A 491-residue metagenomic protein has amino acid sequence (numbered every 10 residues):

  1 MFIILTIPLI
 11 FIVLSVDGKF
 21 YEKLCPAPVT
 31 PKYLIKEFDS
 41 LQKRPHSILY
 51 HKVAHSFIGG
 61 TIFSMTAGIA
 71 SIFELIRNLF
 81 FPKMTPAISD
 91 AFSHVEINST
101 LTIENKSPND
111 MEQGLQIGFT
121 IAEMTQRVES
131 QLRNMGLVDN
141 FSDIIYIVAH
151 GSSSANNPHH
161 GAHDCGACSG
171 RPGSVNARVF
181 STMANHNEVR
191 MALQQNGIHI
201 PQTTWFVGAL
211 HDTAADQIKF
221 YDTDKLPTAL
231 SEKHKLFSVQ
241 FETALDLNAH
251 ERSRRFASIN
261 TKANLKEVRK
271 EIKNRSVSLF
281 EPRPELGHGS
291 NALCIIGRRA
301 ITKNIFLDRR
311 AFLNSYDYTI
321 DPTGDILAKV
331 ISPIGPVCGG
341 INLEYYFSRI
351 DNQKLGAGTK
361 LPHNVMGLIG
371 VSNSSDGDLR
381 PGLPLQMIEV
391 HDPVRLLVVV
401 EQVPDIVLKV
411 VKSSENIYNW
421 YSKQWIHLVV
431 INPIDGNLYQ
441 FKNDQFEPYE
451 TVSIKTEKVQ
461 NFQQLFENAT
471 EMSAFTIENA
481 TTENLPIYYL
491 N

Functional and structural regions predicted by a protein language model:
M1, A67, S71, L75-L79 (+3 more regions): Extended amphipathic secondary-structure runs
M1-G118: N-terminal extension/subdomain marker
F2-Y33, T100-I144, A149-K235, F306-L307 (+1 more regions): Catalytic or ion-translocation cores adjacent to nucleophile or general acid/base/metal-coordination motifs in diverse
G18-I48, R190-D224, G335-M387: Conserved catalytic alpha/beta cores of large enzymes that bind or transform nucleotide phosphates and polynucleotides
Q42, Q113-Q116, Q126, Q131 (+12 more regions): Residue-identity detector for glutamine
H46, H51, H55, H94 (+11 more regions): Histidine (H) residue identity feature
G68, T120, H186, G382 (+1 more regions): Helix N-terminus capping/helix-initiation residues
E232-N491: Long, compositionally biased intrinsically disordered regions
